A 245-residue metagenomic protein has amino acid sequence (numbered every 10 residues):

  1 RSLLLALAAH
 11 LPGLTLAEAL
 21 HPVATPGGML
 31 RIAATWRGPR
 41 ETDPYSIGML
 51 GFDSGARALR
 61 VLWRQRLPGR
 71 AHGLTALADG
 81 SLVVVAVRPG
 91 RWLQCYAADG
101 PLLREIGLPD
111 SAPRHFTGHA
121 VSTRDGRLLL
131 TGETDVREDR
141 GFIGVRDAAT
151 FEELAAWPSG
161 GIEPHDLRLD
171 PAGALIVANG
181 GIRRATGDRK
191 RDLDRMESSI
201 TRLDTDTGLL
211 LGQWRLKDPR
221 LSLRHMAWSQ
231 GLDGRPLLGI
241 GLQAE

Functional and structural regions predicted by a protein language model:
R1-P22: N-terminal export signals
I32-R40, G132-V136, A178-M196, I240-E245: Short, conserved, GDST-rich strand-edge loop motifs in beta-rich repeat architectures
I47-G51, F142-A148, L193-T205: Beta-propeller blade signature
R60-Q65, L102-D110, E152-W157, L209-R215: A short beta-strand motif characteristic of beta-propeller blades
W63-S122: Blade-loop segments of beta-propeller domains
R70, F116, E163-H165, M196 (+1 more regions): Beta-rich catalytic cores
A78-D79, T123-D125, D170-A172, Q230-G234: Residue-level detector of Asp-centered blade-edge/turn motifs that repeat once per structural unit in beta-propeller
L108-V121, T131-D170: Asp-box/WD-like beta-propeller blade repeats and closely related beta-sheet repeat scaffolds
